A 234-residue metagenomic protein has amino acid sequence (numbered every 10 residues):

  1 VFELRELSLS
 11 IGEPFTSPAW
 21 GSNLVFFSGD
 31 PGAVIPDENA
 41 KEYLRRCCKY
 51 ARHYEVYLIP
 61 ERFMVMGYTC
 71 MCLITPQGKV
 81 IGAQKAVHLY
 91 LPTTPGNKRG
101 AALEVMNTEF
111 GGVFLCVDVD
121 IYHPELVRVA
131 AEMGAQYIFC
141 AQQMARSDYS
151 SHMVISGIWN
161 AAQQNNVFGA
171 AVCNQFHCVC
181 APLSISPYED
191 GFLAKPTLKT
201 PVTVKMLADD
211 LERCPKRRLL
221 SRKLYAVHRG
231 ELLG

Functional and structural regions predicted by a protein language model:
V1-L9, V105-L115, Y137: Beta-strand-turn-beta hairpins that frame and shape the catalytic cleft of phosphate-ester-processing enzymes
R5-A40, Q142: Short, conserved active-site loops that position catalytic residues or coordinate cofactors/metal ions across diverse
T16-N23, D37, K49, H53 (+2 more regions): Eukaryotic scaffold repeat domains enriched in small/polar residues
L24-S28, I59, L115, Y137-F139: Structural motif
N39-I59, P124-V202: CN hydrolase (nitrilase-like) catalytic-core segments centered on the catalytic cysteine and neighboring Lys/Glu
P60-M64: Short beta-strand-to-loop element that shapes/binds the nucleotide-sugar donor at the catalytic cleft/hinge
M66-M133, Y149-G157, L193, L211-G234: Active-site catalytic loop in hydrolytic enzyme cores
M71, L103-V105, V179, P201-M206: Conserved hydrophobic/aromatic beta-strand scaffold that supports enzyme active sites
